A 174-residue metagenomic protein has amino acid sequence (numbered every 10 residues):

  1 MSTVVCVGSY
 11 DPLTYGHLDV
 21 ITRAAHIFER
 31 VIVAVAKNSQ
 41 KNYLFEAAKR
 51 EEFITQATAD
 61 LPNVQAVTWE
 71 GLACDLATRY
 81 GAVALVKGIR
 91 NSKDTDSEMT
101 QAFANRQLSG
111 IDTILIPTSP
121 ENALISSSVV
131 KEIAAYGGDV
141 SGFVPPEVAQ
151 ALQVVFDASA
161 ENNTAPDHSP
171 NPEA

Functional and structural regions predicted by a protein language model:
M1-A174: Nucleotidyltransferase catalytic core that binds NTPs
